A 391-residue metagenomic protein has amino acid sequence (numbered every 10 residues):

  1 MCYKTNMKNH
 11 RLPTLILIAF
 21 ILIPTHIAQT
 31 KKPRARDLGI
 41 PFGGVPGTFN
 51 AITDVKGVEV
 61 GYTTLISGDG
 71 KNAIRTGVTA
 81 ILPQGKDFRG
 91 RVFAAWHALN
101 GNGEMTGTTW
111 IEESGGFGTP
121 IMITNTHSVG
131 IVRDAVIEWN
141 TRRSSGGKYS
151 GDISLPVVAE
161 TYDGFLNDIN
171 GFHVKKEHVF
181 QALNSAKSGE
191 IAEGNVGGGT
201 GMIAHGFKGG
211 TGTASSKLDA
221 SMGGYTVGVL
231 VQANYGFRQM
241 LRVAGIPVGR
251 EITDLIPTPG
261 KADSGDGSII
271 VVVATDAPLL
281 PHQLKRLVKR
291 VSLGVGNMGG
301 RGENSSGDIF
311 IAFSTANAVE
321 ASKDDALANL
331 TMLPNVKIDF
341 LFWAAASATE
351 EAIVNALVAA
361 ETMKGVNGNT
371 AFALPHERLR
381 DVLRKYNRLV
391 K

Functional and structural regions predicted by a protein language model:
T5-I16: Bacterial N-terminal signal peptides that target proteins for export
H10, I23-K31: Bacterial Sec-dependent signal peptides at the C-terminal "C-region" and cleavage site
L15-P24: Bacterial N-terminal signal peptides
Q29-K391: Alpha/propeptide regions of enzymes that mature by internal proteolysis
